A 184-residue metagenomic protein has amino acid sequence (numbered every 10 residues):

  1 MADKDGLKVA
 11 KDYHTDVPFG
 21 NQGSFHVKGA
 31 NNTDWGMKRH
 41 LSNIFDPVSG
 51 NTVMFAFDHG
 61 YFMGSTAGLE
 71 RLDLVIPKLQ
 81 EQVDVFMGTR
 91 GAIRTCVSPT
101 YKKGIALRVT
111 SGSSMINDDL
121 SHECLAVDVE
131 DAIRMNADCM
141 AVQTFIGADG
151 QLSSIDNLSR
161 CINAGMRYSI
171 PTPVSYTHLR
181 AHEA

Functional and structural regions predicted by a protein language model:
A2, G6-R90: Conserved N-terminal beta1-alpha1 strand-loop-helix module at the mouth
S49-V53, V83-D84, Y101-I105, A137-D138 (+1 more regions): Short, well-ordered coil/turn segments that N-cap beta-strands
F55, A132, S175: Conserved, mostly hydrophobic/aromatic
E70, I116-V127, G150-S159: Glycine-rich anion/phosphate-binding loops
L74, E81, V127, D131 (+1 more regions): Alpha-helical scaffolding segments of alpha/beta enzyme cores, especially the outer helices of TIM-barrel or partial
P77-V127: Active-site cofactor/substrate anionic-group-binding motifs, chiefly glycine- and Lys/Arg-rich phosphate-binding loops
G91-K103, G147-A164: Active-site-adjacent beta->alpha loops and helix N-cap segments on the catalytic face of soluble alpha/beta enzymes
T177-A184: Conserved small/polar residues in nucleotide/adenosyl-binding loops
